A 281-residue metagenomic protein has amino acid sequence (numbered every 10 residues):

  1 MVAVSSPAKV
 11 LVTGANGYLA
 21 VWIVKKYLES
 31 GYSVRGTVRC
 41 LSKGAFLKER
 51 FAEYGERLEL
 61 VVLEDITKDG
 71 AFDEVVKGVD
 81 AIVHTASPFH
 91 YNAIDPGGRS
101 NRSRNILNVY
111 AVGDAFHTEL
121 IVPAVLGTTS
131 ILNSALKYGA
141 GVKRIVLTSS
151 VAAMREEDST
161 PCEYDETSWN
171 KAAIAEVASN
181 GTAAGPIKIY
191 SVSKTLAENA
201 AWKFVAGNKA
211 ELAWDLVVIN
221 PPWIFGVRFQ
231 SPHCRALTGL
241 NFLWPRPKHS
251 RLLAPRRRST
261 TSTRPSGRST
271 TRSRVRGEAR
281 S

Functional and structural regions predicted by a protein language model:
V2-T37: N-terminal Rossmann NAD(P)H-binding glycine-rich loop of SDR-like oxidoreductase domains
K25, P88, N92-A93, G97-I187 (+1 more regions): Conserved Rossmann-fold NAD(P)-dependent oxidoreductase catalytic core, especially the SDR/UDP-sugar
R39-L126: NAD(P)H-binding glycine-rich loop region in Rossmannoid oxidoreductase-like domains and their noncatalytic homologs
A81, K143-L147, V217: Conserved catalytic-site loops of classical short-chain dehydrogenases/reductases
A175-L216: Active-site Tyr-X1-5-Lys
N208-R257: NAD(P)-dependent short-chain dehydrogenase/reductase
L243-H249, P255-R280: Alpha-helical substrate-binding/gating segment
